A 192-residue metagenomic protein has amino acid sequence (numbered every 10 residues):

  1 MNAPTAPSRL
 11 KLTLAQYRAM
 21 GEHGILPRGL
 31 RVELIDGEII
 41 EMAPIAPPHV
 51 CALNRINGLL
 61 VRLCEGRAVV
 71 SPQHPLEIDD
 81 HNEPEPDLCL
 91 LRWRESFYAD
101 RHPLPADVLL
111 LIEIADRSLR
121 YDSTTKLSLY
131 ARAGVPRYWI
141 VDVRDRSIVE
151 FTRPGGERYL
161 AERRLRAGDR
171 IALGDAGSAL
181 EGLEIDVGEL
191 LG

Functional and structural regions predicted by a protein language model:
M1-G192: Gly/Pro/Ser/Thr-rich low-complexity, intrinsically disordered segments predominantly at protein N-termini
